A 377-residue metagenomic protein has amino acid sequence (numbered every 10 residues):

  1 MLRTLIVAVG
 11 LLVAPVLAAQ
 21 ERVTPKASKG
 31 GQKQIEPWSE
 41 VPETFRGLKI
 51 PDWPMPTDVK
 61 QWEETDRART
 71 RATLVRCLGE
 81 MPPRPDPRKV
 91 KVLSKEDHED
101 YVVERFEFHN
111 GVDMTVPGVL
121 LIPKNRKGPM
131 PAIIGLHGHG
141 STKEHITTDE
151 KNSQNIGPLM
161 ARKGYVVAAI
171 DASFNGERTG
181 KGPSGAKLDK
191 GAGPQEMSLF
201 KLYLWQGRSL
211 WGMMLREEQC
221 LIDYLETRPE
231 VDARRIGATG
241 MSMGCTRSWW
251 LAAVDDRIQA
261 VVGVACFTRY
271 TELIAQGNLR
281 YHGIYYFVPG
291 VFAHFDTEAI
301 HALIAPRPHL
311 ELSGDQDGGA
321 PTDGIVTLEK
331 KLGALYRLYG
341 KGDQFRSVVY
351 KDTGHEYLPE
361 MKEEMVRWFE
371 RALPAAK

Functional and structural regions predicted by a protein language model:
Q20-R76, E80: N-terminal pre-domain segments of enzymes
E80-G128: N-terminal cap/lid segment of alpha/beta-hydrolase-fold proteins
G128-P129, I134-T227, E272-G277: Cap/lid segment of the alpha/beta-hydrolase catalytic domain
M197-W205, C220, Q259-H301, P306 (+2 more regions): Mobile cap/lid helix-loop segments that gate and shape the active-site cleft of serine hydrolases
E230-S242: Alpha/beta-hydrolase fold nucleophile elbow
G240-W250: Glycine-rich nucleophile elbow surrounding the catalytic serine of serine-hydrolase chemistry
G283-I284, K330-K377: C-terminal catalytic histidine-bearing segment of alpha/beta-hydrolase fold enzymes
A305-A320, D352: Conserved strand-to-loop "acid loop" that flanks and positions the catalytic carboxylate
